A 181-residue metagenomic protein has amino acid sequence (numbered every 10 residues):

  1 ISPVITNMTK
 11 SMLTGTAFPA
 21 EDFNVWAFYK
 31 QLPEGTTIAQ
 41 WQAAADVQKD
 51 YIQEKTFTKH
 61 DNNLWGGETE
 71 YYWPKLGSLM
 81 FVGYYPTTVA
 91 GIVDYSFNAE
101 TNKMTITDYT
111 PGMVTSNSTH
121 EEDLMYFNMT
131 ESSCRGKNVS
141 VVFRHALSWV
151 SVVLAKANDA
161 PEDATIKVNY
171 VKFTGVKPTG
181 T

Functional and structural regions predicted by a protein language model:
I1-T181: Sec-type signal peptide cleavage vicinity
